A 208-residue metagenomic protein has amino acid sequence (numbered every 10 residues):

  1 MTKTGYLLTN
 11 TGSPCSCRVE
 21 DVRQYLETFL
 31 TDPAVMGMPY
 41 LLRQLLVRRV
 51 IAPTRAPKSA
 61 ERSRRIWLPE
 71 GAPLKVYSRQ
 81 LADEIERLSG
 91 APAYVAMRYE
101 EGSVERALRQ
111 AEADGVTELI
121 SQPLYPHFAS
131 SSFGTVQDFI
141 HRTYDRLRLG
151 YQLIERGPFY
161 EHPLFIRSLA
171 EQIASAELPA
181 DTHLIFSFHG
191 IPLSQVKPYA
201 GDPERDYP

Functional and structural regions predicted by a protein language model:
M1-P208: Active-site-proximal alpha-helix that buttresses catalytic centers in soluble enzyme cores
